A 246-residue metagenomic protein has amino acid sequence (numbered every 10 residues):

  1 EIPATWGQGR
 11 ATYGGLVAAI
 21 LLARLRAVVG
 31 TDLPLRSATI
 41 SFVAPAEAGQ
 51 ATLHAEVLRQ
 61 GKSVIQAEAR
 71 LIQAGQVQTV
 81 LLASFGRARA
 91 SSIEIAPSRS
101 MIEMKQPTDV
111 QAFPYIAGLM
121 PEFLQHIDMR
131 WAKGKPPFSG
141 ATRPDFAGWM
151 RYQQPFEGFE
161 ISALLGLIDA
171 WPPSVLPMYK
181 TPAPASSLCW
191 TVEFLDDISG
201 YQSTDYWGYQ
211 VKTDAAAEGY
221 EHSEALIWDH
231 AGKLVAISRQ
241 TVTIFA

Functional and structural regions predicted by a protein language model:
E1-A246: Terminal targeting signals and extreme-terminal segments of soluble enzymes
